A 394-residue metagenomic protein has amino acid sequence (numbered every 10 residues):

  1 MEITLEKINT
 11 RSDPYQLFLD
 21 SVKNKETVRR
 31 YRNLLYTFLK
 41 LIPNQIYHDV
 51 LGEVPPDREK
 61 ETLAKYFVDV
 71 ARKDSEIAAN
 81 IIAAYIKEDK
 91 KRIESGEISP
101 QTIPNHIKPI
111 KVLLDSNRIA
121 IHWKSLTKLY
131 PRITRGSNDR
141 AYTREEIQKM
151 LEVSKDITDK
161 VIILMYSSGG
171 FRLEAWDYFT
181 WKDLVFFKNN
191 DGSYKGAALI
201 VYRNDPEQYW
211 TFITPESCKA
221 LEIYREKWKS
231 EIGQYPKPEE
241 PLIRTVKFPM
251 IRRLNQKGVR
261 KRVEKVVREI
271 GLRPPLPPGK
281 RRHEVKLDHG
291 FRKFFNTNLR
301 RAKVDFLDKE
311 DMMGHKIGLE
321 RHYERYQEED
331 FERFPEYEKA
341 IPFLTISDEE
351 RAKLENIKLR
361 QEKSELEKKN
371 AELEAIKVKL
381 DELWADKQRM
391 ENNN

Functional and structural regions predicted by a protein language model:
Y15-E26, L35-S137: N-terminal core-binding DNA-recognition domain of tyrosine recombinases/integrases
N33-Y36, K111, D159-Y178, T297-R301: Short pre-functional
A141, M313-Q361: Catalytic-site neighborhood detector that most strongly recognizes the C-terminal catalytic loop/helix of tyrosine
R144-L173, R292: Basic, Lys/Arg- and aromatic-enriched nucleic-acid-binding interface segment
Y166-K195, V304-D311: Short, charged phosphate-coordinating catalytic segments
Y178-S230: Conserved tyrosine-mediated DNA breakage-rejoining catalytic core shared by Y-recombinases
R203-I223, P238-K265, L287: C-terminal catalytic core of Y-nucleophile DNA break-rejoin enzymes
R260-D311, H315-K316: Short, basic (Lys/Arg/His-rich) helix/loop patches that form interaction surfaces in the mid-to-C-terminal regions
